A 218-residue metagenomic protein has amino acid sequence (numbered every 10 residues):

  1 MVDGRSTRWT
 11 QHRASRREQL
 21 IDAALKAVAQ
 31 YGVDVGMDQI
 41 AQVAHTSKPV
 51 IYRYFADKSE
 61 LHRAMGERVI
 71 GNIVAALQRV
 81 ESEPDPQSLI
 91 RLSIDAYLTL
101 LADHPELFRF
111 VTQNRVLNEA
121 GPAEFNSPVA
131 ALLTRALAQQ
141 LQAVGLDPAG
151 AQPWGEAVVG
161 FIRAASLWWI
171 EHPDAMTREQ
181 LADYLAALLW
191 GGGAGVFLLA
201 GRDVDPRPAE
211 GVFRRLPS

Functional and structural regions predicted by a protein language model:
M1-S15, G145-L146, F197-S218: N-terminal intrinsically disordered/low-complexity leader segments
M1-V43, E60-R63: Basic, helix-initiating cap at the start of DNA-binding domains
L20-V28, V69, I73, Y97: Short hydrophobic clusters on alpha-helical segments that form packing/core surfaces in small helical domains
A44-F55: Short hydrophobic/aromatic patch on the recognition helix
S59-N72, V111, G121-F125, V129: Alpha-helical DNA-contacting segments of helix-turn-helix folds
Q78-E106, L117, V158, A182: Hydrophobic alpha-helical connector segments
L100-A120, T134-A138, A164-E171, R202: Amphipathic alpha-helical segments used for helix-helix packing
N118-A143, Q152-L167, D183, A187-A194: Amphipathic alpha-helical packing segments from all-alpha helical-bundle domains
